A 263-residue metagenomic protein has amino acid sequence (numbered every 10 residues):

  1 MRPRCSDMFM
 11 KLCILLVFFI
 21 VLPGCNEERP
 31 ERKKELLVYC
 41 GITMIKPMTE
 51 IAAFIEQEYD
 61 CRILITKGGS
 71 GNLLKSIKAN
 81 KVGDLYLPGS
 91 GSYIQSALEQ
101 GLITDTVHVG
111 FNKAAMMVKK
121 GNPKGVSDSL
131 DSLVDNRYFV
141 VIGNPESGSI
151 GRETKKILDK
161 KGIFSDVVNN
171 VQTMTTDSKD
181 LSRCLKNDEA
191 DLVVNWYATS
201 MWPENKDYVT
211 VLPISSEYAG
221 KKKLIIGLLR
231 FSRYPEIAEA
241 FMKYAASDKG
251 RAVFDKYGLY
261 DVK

Functional and structural regions predicted by a protein language model:
R2-C13: Bacterial N-terminal signal peptides that target proteins for export
K11-V21: Bacterial N-terminal signal peptides
C25-E58, T66, G71, K75-K81 (+4 more regions): Exported/periplasmic ABC-transporter solute-binding proteins
I63: Hydrophobic anchor at the start of a short beta-strand that flanks the dinucleotide cofactor-binding loop
L87: Short active-site segment of divalent metal-dependent hydrolases/proteases that encodes the spacing between
